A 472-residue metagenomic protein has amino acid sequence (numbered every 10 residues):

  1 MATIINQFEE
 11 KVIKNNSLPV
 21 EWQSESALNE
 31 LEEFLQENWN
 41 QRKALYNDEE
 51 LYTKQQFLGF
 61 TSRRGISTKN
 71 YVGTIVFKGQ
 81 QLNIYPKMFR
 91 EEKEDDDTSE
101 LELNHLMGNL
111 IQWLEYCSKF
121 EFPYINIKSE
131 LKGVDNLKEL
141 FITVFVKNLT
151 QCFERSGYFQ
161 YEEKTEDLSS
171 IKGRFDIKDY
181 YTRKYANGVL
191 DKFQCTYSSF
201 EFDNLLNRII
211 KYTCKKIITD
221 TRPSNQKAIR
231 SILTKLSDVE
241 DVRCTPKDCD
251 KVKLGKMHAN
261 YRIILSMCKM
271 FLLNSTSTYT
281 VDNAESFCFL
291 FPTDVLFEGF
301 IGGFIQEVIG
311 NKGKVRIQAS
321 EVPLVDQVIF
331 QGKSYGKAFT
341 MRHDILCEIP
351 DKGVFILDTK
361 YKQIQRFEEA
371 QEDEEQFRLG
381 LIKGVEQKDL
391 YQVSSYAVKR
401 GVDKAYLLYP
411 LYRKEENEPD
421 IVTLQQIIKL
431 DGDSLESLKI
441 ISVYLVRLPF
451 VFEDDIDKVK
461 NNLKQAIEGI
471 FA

Functional and structural regions predicted by a protein language model:
M1-Y46, E285-A472: Catalytic core segments in nucleotide and nucleic-acid processing enzymes
A2-F287: Residue(s) in the substrate-gating loop at a strand-loop-helix junction that position the organic substrate next
